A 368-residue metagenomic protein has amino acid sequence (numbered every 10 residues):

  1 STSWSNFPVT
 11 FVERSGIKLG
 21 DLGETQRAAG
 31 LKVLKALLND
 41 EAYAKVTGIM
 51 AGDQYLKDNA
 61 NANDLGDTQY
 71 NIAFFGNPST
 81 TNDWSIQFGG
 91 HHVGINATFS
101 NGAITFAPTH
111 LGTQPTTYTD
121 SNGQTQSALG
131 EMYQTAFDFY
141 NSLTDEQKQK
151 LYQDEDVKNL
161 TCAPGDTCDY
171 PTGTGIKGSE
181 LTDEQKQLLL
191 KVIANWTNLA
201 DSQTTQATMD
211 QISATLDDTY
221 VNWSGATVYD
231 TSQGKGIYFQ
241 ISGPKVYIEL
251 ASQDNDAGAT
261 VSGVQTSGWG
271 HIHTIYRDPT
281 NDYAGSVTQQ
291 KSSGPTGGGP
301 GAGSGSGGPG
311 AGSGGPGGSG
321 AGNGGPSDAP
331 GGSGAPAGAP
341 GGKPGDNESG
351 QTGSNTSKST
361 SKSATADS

Functional and structural regions predicted by a protein language model:
S1-D21, T25-N39, Y43-L129, Y133-G314 (+5 more regions): A cross-kingdom marker for long, charged
G345-G350: Long, low-complexity intrinsically disordered regions
T352-S363: Extracellular mucin-like PTS domains
